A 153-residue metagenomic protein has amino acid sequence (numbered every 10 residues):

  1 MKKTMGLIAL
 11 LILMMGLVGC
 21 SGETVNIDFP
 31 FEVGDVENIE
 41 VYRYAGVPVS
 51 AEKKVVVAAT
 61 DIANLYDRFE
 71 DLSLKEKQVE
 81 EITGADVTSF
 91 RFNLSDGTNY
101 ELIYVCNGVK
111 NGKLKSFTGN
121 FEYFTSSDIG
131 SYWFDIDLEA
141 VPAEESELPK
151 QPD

Functional and structural regions predicted by a protein language model:
M1-G6: Positively charged n-region of N-terminal signal peptides that target proteins for export
L11-I12: Repetitive helical segments and hydrophobic/amphipathic motifs
M15-G19: C-terminal motif of bacterial Sec signal peptides marking the signal peptidase cleavage site
C20-D153: Function-determining sites in protein domains
